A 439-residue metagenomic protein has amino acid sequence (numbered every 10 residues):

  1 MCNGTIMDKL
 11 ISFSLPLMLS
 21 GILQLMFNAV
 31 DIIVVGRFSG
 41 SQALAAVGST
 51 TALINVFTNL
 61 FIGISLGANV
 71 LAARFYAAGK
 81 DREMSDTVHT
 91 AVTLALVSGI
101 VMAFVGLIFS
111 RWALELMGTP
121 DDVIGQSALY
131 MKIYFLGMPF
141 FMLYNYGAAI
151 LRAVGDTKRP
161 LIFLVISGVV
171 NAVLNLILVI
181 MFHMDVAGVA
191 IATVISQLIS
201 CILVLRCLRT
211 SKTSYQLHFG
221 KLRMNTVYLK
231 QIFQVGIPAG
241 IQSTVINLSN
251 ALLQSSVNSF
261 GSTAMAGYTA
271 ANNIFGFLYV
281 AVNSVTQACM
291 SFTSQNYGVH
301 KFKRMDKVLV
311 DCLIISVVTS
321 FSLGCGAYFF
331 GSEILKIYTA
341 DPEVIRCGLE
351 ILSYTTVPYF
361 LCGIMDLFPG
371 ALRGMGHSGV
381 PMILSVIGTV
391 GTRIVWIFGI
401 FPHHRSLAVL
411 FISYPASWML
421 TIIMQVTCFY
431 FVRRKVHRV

Functional and structural regions predicted by a protein language model:
M1-S14, A72-G137, M181-I237, T293-P358 (+1 more regions): Short alpha-helical transmembrane segments in multi-pass integral membrane proteins
N3, M7-M26, V30, L53-L60 (+8 more regions): Residue-level signal for short hydrophobic patches within transmembrane helices of multi-pass membrane transporters
S12-D31, I133, S167, S196-S200 (+3 more regions): Transmembrane helical elements of multi-pass membrane transporters/channels
F13, L17-L25, I62, L94-A103 (+8 more regions): Hydrophobic alpha-helical transmembrane segments in multi-pass membrane proteins
M26-A45, L114-D121, I177-M184, T244-F277 (+3 more regions): Helix-terminus/linker motif at the lipid-water interface of multi-pass membrane proteins
L44-F104, F141-P160, G267-C325, F329-G331 (+2 more regions): Small-residue-rich hydrophobic transmembrane alpha-helices
V56-N59, N171-L176, C201-L205, F277-V280 (+3 more regions): Hydrophobic transmembrane alpha-helices of multi-pass small-molecule transporters
S65, Y134-R152, P160-N171, V189-V204 (+4 more regions): Short runs within selected transmembrane alpha-helices of multi-pass transporters and secretion channels
